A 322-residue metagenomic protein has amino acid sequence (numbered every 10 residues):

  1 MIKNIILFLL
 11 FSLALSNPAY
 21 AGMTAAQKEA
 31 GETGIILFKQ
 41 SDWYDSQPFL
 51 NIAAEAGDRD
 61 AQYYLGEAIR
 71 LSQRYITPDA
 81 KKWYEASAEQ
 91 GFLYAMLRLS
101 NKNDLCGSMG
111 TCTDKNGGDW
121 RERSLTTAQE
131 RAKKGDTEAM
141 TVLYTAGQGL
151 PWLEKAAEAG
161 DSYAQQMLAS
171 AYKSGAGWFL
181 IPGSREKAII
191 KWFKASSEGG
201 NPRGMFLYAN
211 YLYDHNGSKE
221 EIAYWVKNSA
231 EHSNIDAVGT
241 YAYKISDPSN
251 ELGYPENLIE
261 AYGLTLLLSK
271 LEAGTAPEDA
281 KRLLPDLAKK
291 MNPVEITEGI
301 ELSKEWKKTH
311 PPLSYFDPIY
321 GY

Functional and structural regions predicted by a protein language model:
I6-S16: Bacterial N-terminal signal peptides
A19-E67, L97, P312-Y322: N-terminal leader/linker segments that initiate helical-solenoid repeat arrays
A25-A26, S41-D42, E55-R59, L71-S72 (+15 more regions): Short helix-capping/linker turns of helical repeat alpha-solenoids
I35, G66, R70-T77, S100-K115 (+6 more regions): Short coil/turn linking the two alpha-helices of tandem helical-hairpin repeats
S41-D45, Q73-W83, M109-T126, Y144-L153 (+3 more regions): Structural signature of tandem alpha-helical TPR/SEL1-like repeats, specifically the intra-repeat loop/turn
N51, E85, Q129, E154 (+5 more regions): Alpha-solenoid helical repeat scaffolds
K82-L93, S100-D104, N116-R123, P255-A276 (+2 more regions): TPR/TPR-like (Sel1-like) alpha-helical repeat modules
T275-Y322: Terminal, low-structured helical/coil segments at or just beyond the last alpha-helical repeat
